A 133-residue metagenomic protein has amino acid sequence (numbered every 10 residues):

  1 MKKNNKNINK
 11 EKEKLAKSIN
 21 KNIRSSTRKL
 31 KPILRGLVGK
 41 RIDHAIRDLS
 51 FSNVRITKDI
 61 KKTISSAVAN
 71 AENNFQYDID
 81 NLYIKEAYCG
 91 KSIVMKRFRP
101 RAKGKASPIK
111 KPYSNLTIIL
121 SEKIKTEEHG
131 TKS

Functional and structural regions predicted by a protein language model:
K2-C89, N115-K123, E127-S133: Ribosome large-subunit tunnel/peptidyl-transferase-proximal elements
N20, K105-S107: Short beta-strand/turn micro-motifs at beta-sheet edges
I33, P100-G104: Short acidic (Asp/Glu) patches
Q76-D78, R99, P108-Y113: A generic structural micro-feature
Y88-R101: A short, conserved strand-capping beta-turn/loop at the end of a beta strand
